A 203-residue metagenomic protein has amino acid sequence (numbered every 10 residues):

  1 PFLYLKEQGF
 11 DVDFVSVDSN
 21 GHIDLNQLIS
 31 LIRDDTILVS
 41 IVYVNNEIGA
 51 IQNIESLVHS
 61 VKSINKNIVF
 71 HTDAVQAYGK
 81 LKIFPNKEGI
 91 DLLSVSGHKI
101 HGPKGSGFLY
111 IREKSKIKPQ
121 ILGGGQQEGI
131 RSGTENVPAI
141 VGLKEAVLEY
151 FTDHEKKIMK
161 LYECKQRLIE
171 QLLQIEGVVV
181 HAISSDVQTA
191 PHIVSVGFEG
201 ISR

Functional and structural regions predicted by a protein language model:
P1-R203: Pyridoxal 5′-phosphate
